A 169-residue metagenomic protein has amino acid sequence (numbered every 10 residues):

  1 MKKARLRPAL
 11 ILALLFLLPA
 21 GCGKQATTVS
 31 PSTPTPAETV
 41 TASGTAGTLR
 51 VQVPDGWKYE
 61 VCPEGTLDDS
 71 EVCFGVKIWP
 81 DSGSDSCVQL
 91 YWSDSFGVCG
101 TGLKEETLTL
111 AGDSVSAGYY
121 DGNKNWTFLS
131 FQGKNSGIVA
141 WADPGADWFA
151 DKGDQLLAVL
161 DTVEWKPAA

Functional and structural regions predicted by a protein language model:
K2-L10: Bacterial N-terminal signal peptides that target proteins for export
L18-G21: C-terminal motif of bacterial Sec signal peptides marking the signal peptidase cleavage site
G23-Q25: Bacterial signal peptide processing site
T27-L49: N-terminal low-complexity, Pro/Thr/Ser-rich intrinsically disordered segments that act as propeptides or flexible
T35-A42, V72-G75, T109-G118: Short, hydrophobic/aromatic-rich segments at coil-to-beta transitions
A42-V98, Y120-L129: Secretory pathway targeting signatures of secreted, lumenal, and periplasmic proteins
S95-D151, P167-A169: Signature of long, low-cysteine stretches enriched in small and polar/charged residues
A158-A169: Short, low-complexity, Pro/Ser/Thr/Gly-rich segments in the mature regions of secreted, periplasmic
